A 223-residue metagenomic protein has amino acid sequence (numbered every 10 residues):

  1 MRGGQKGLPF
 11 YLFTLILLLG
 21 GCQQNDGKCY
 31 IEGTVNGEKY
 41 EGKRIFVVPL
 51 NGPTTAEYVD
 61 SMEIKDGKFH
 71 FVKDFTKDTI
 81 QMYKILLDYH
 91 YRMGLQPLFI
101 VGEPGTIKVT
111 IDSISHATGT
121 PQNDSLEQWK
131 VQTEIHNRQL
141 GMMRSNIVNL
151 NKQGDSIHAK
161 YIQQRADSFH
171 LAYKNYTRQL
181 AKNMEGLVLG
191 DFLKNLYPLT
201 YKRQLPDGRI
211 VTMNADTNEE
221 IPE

Functional and structural regions predicted by a protein language model:
M1-T34: Bacterial Sec-dependent N-terminal signal peptides
C22-K174: A non-transmembrane, solvent-exposed segment enriched in polar/low-complexity residues
G37-E38, Y201-R203: Alpha-helix capping and inter-helical loop/turn segments
T120, L187, E219-I221: Serine-centered coil/turn micro-motif
N151-K152, K182-L189: Surface-exposed helix-capping loop/turn segments at secondary-structure junctions
S168-E185, R203-R209: Amphipathic alpha-helical coiled-coil segments
G186-T200: Amphipathic alpha-helical repeat scaffolds of TPR domains
D207-E223: N-proximal helix/coil linker or "cap" segments that precede and/or mark the start of modular domains
